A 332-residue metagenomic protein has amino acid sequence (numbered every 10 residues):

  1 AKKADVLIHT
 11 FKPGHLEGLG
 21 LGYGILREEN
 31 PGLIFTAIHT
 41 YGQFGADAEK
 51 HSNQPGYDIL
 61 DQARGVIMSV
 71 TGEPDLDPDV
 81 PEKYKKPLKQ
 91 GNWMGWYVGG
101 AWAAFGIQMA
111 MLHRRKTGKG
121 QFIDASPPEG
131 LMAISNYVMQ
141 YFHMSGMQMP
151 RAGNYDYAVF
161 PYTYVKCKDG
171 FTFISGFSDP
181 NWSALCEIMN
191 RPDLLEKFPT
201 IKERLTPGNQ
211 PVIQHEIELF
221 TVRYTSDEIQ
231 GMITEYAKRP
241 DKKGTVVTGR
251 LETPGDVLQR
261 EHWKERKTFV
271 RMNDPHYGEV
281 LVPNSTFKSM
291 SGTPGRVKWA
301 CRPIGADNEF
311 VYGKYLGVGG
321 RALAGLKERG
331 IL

Functional and structural regions predicted by a protein language model:
A1, A104, Q108-M111, W182-C186 (+7 more regions): Non-transmembrane alpha-helical segments in soluble domains of secreted/periplasmic/extracellular proteins
A4: An anion/phosphate-binding loop that grips the pyrophosphate of nucleotide cofactors and donors
E17-F177, A184: Active-site-adjacent "lid/gating" segments in soluble enzymes
P87-L88, H276-G325: Flexible, small-/acidic-enriched active-site or ligand-binding loops
M149-Y157, Y162-T163, I174, N209 (+2 more regions): Short Gly/Pro-enriched turn/cap motifs at secondary-structure boundaries
P161-K242, E261: Aromatic-enriched alpha-helical interface/lid elements that frame and gate functional surfaces
T234-R296: A glycine-rich dinucleotide-binding beta-alpha-beta segment and adjacent secondary-structure elements that constitute
